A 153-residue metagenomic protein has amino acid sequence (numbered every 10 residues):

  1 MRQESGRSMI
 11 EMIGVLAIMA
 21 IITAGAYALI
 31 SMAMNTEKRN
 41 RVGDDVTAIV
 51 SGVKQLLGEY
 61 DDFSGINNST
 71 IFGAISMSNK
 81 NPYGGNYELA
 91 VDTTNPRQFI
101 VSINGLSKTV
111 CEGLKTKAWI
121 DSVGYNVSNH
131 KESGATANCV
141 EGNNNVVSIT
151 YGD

Functional and structural regions predicted by a protein language model:
M1-M34: N-terminal single-pass transmembrane signal-anchor helix
I10, R41-D44: Sequence-pattern detector for short linear motifs and compositional/periodic biases rather than a specific fold
I13-I21, R39-N40, S78-Y83: Short, functional N-terminal and low-complexity linear motifs
I30-T36, G43-S64: N-terminal alpha-helical signal peptides/signal-anchor transmembrane segments
K38-R41, L106: Extracytoplasmic/periplasmic, Sec-exported soluble proteins
Q55-D153: Periplasmic/extracellular, small/polar-rich flexible segments of pilin-like filament-forming proteins
